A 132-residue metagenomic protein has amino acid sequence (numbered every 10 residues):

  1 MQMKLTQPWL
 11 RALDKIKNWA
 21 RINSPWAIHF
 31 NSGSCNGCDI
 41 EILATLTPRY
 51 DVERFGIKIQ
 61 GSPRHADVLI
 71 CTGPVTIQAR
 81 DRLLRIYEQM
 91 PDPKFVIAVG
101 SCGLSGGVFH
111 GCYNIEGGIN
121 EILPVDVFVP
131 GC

Functional and structural regions predicted by a protein language model:
M1-R64, E88-K94, N114-E116, E121-G131: Iron-sulfur (Fe-S) cluster-binding modules
S32, G73, S101: Cofactor-binding loop segments of dinucleotide-utilizing enzymes, especially the Rossmann-like FAD- and NAD(P)+-binding
I40, R80-L83, F109-H110: Conserved strand-to-helix beginnings and helix N-cap segments that scaffold or border functional pockets
I59, C71, T76-R80, R85-E88 (+1 more regions): Metallocofactor- and cofactor-centric catalytic cores in central/energy metabolism, strongly enriched
V75, G131-C132: Catalytic cores of large soluble enzymes that bind and process phosphate-bearing ligands
R85-C112: Mid-chain, well-packed structural core segment of small domains
